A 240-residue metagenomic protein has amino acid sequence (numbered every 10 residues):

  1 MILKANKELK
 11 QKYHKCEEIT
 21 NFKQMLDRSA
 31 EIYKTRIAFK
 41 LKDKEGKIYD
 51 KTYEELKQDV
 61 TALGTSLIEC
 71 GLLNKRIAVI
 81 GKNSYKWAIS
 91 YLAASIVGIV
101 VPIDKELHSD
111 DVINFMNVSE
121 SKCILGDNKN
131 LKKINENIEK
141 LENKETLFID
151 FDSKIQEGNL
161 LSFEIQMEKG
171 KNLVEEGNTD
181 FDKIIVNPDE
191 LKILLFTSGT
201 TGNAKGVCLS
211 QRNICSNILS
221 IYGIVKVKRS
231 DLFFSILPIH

Functional and structural regions predicted by a protein language model:
M1-K51, E55-C70, K75-R76, L92 (+2 more regions): N-lobe entry segment of adenylate-forming
K34-I37, K171-F196, N203, K226-L232: Conserved pre-ATP/AMP-binding loop-to-beta segment of ANL
E45, K132-P188: ANL superfamily adenylate-forming
K47-D50, G64-L107, I236: Conserved AMP-binding/adenylate-forming
D50-E54, I185, K192-S216: Conserved AMP-binding A3 loop
K57-T65, P188, V207-K228, I236: Conserved structural elements of the adenylate-forming
T65, L107-N137, N217-F234: Conserved ATP-dependent adenylate/AMP-binding module captured primarily in the ANL superfamily
